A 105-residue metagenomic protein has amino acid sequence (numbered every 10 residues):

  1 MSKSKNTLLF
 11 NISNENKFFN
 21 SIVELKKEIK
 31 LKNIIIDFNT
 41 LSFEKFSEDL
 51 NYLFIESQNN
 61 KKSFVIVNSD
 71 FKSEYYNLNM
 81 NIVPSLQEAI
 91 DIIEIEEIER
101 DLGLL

Functional and structural regions predicted by a protein language model:
M1-E24: STAS-typified acidic loop motif
M1-K3, F19-N20, N51-K61: Short N-terminal "domain-start" leader segments that mark the transition from disordered tails or signal peptides into
M1-T7, N68-L105: STAS-like cytosolic regulatory interaction modules
L9-N11, I34-N39, I66-V67: Conserved beta-strand segments of the P-loop GTPase G domain that flank and frequently precede/overlap
F19-D49: Short, glycine-/small-residue-enriched flexible loop/hinge segments at domain edges that mediate gating
K27-K30, Q58, E94: Residue-level signal for alpha-helix termini/capping positions
F38, N60-S63, N81: Localized chelating/binding microdomains that coordinate divalent metal ions or stabilize phosphate-bearing
F54-Y76: Short aromatic-glycine-(Arg/Gly/Cys) micro-motifs in beta-strand/loop hairpins
